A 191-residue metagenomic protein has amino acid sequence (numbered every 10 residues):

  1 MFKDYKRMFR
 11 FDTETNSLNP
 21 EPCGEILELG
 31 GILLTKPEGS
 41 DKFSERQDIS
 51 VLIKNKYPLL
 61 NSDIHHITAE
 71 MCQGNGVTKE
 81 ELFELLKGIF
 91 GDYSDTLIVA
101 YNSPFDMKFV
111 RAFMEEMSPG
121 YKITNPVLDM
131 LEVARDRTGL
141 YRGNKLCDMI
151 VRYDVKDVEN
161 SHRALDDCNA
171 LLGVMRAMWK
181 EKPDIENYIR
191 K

Functional and structural regions predicted by a protein language model:
M1-K3, R152, L172-K191: Acidic two-metal-ion nuclease catalytic site recognized across multiple nuclease folds, prominently DnaQ/RNase D-T
F2-T124, G139-H162: Conserved non-catalytic scaffold segment of RNase H-like nuclease domains
F109, E132, N169-A170: Hydrophobic side chains within alpha-helical segments
Y121-R135: Conserved beta-strand -> loop -> alpha-helix junction used to position metal-binding or nucleic-acid-contacting
N144, N169-L172: A structural signal for well-ordered alpha-helical segments within the folded catalytic domains of diverse enzymes
L165-D166: Acidic donor-binding loop at a coil-to-helix junction in glycosyltransferase catalytic cores that engages
